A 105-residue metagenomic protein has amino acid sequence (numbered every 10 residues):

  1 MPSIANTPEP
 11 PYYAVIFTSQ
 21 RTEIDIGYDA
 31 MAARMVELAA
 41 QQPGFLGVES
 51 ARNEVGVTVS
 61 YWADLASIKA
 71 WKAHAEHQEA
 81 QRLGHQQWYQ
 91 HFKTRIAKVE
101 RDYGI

Functional and structural regions predicted by a protein language model:
M1-G56, L65-A73, Y89-I105: Short S/T/G/P-rich N-terminal loop/turn motif that feeds into the first structured element of a domain
Y61: Catalytic palm subdomain of template-directed nucleic-acid polymerases, centered on the conserved carboxylate motif
A80-Q87: C-terminal structural segments of small proteins and small subunits
